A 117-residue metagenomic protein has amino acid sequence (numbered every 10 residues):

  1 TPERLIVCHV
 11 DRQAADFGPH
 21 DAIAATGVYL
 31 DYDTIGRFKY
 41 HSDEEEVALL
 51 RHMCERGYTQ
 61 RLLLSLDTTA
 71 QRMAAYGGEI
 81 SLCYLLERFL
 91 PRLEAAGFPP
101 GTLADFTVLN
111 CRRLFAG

Functional and structural regions predicted by a protein language model:
T1-R4, A24-L30, T59-Q60: Glycine-enriched alpha-helix->loop->beta-strand junction motifs that scaffold or abut catalytic
R4-R12: Catalytic beta/alpha-barrel core
D11, I35-G36, T69, V108: Catalytic metal-binding/acid-base residues of hydrolase active sites
A15-I23, Y40-L50, A70-E87, F115: Histidine/acidic-residue-rich catalytic or RNA/ligand-binding cores of hydrolases and nuclease-related proteins
G27-K39: His/Asp/Glu-enriched short active-site or ligand-binding loop at hydrolase and phosphoryl-transfer sites
Y32-I35, Y58-E79, L103: Short acidic/histidine-rich active-site segments
V47-T59: Short amphipathic alpha-helices and their capping/turn segments at secondary-structure boundaries
Y84-G117: Mid-to-C-terminal alpha-helical segments outside catalytic/metal-binding sites
